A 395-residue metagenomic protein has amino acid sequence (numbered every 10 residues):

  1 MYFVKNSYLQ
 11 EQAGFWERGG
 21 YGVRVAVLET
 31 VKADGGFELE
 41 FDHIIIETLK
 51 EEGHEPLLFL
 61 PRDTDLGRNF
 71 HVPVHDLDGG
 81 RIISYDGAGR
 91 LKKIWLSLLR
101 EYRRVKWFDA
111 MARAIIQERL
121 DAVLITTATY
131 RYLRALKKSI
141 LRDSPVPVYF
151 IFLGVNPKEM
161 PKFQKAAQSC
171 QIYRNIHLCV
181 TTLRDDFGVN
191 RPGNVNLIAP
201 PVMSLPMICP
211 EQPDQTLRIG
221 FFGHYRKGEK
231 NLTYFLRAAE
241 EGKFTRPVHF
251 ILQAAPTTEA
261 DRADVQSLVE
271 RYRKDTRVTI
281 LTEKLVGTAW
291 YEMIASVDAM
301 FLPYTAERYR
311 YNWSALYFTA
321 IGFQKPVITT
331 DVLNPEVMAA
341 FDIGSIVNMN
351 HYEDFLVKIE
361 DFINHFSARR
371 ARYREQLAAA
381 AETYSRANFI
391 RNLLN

Functional and structural regions predicted by a protein language model:
N6-L9, G20-G35, A128, G220-G223 (+1 more regions): Nucleotide-activated donor-dependent transferases that construct or modify glycoconjugates
E29-H43, R226-K230: A short, glycine/small-residue-rich beta-strand->loop->alpha-helix junction that serves as a flexible
G36-F37, E229, N350-E360, N364-N395: A charged, aromatic-enriched C-terminal amphipathic alpha-helix characteristic of glycosyltransferases across folds
N156-L197, V337: A short, active-site helix/loop in glycosyltransferases that binds the activated sugar's phosphate group
P210-E240, F250-L252: Conserved donor-binding/catalytic core segment of Leloir-type glycosyltransferases
H249-V265, E283: Glycosyltransferase donor-sugar binding loop
A263-Y291: Nucleotide-activated donor-binding/catalytic signature segment of Leloir-type glycosyltransferases, i.e., the conserved
L302-F318, T330-V332, E336-V337: Nucleotide-sugar-dependent
